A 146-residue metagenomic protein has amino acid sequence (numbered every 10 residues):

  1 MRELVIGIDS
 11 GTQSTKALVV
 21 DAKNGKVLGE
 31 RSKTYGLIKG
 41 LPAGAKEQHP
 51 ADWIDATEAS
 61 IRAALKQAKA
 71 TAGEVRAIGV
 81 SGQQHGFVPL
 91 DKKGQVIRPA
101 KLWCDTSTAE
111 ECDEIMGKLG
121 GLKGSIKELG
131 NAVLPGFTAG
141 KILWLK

Functional and structural regions predicted by a protein language model:
M1-R98: N-terminal glycine/serine-rich phosphate-binding loop of ATP-dependent small-molecule kinases, especially carbohydrate
L65, L145-K146: Basic phosphate/pyrophosphate-binding loop/patch that engages nucleotide-derived ligands
V88-W144: Glycine-rich phosphate-binding loop and adjoining helix at the ATP-binding site of ATP-dependent phosphoryl-transfer
